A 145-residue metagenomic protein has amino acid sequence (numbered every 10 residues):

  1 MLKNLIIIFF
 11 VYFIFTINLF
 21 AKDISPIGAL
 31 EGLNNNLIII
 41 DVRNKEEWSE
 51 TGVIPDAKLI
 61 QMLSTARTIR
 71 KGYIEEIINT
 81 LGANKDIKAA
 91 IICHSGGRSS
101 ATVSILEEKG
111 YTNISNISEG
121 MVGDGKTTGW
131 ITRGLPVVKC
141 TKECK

Functional and structural regions predicted by a protein language model:
M1-L5: Positively charged n-region of N-terminal signal peptides that target proteins for export
I7-N18: Bacterial N-terminal signal peptides
L19-L37, K45-K88, G97-K145: Rhodanese-like catalytic fold shared by cysteine-dependent sulfurtransferases and DSP/PTP-type phosphatases
I92-C93: Short, surface-exposed ligand- or partner-binding patches at beta-edge/loop junctions that are enriched in aromatics
